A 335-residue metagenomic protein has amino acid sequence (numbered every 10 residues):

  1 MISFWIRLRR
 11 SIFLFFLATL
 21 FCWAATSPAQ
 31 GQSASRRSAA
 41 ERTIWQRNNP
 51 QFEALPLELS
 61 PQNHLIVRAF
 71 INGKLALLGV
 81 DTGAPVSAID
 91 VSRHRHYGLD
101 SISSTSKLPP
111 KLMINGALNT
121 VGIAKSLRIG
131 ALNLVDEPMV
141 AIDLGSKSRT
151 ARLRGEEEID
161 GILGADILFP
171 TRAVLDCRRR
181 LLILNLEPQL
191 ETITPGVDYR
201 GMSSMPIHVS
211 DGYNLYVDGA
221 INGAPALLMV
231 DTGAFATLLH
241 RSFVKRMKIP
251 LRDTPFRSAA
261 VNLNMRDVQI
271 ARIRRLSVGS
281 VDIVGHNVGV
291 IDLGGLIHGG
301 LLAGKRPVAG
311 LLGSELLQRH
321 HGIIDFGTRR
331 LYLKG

Functional and structural regions predicted by a protein language model:
M1-L8: N-terminal secretory signal peptides that target proteins for export/translocation
I2, P28-G335: Pepsin/retropepsin-fold aspartyl endopeptidases
S11-W23: Bacterial N-terminal signal peptides
